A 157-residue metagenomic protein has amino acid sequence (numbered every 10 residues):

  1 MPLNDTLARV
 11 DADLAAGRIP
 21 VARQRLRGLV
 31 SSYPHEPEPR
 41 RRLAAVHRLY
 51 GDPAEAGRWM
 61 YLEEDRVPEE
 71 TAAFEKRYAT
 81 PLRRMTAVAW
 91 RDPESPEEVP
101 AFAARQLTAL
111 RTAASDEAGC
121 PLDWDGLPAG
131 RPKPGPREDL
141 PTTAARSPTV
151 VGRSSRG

Functional and structural regions predicted by a protein language model:
I19-P20, P53: TPR-repeat structural position
R27-S31, D65: Conserved structural position within tetratricopeptide repeats
R48-E69, S95, T112-S115: TPR/TPR-like (Sel1-like) alpha-helical repeat modules
D125-G157: C-terminal single-pass membrane-anchor helix
